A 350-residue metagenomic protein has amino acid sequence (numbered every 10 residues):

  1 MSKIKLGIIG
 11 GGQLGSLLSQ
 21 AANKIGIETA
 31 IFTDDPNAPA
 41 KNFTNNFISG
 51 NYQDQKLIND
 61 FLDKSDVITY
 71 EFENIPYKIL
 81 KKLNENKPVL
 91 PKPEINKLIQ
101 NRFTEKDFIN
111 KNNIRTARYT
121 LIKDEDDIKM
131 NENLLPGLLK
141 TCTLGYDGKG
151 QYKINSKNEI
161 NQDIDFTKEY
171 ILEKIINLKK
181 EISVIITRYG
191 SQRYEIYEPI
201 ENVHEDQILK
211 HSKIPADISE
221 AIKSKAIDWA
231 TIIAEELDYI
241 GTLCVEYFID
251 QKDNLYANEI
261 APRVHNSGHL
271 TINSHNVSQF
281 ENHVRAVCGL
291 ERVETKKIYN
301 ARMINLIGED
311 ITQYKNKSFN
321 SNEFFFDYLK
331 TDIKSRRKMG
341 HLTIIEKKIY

Functional and structural regions predicted by a protein language model:
M1-Q100, T104: ATP-binding N-terminal substructure of ATP-dependent carboxylate-amine bond-forming enzymes
S2, R285-Y350: Peripheral (often C-terminal) accessory segments that flank ATP-dependent C-N-forming ligase machineries
I8, E28-T33, I68-E71, T120 (+4 more regions): Short, hydrophobic beta-strand segments that form beta-sheet elements in well-ordered domains
K56-L57, D127-M130, E159-Q162, I311-N316 (+1 more regions): Short, conserved charged micro-motifs
L98-S183, T187-I233: Active-site nucleotide/adenylate-binding loops and adjacent lid/helix of ATP-dependent enzymes
E195, L243, L255-E259: Protein kinase-like catalytic core scaffold
S224-V245, Q251, A261-E309: Active-site "cap" helix and flanking loop/linker of ATP-utilizing ligase/carboxylase catalytic domains
